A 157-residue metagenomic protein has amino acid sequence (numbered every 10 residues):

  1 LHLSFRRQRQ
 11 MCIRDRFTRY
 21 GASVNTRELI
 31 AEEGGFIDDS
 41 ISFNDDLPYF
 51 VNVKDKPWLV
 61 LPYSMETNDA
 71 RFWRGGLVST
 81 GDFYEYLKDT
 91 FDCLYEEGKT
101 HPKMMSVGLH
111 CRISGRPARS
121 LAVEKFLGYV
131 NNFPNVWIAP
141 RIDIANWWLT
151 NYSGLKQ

Functional and structural regions predicted by a protein language model:
L1-I13: Single conserved hydrophobic/aromatic residue that forms the stacking wall/gate of nucleotide- or nucleobase-binding
H2, L77-T80, Y84, R116 (+1 more regions): Flexible, glycine- and charge-enriched loops at secondary-structure boundaries
R9, W58, V136: Short, conserved active-site loop motifs that form the nucleotide-linked donor/cofactor pocket
R14-H101: Active-site-adjacent pocket scaffolds in enzyme catalytic domains
D38, K88-Q157: C-terminal domain-boundary segment and adjacent tail
